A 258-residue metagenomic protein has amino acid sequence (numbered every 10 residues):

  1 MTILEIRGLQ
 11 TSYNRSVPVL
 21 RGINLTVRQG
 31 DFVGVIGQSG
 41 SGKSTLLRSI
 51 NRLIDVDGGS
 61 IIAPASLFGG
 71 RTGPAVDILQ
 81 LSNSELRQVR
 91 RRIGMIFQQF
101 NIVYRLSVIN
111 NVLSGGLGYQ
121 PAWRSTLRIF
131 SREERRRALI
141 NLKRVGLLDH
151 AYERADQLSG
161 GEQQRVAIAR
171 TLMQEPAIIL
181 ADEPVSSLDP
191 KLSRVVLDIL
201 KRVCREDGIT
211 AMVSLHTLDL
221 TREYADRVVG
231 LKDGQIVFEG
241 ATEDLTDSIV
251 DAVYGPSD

Functional and structural regions predicted by a protein language model:
I36-Q38: The feature captures the beta-strand-to-loop junction immediately N-terminal to the Walker
N51: Helix-to-loop junction immediately C-terminal to a conserved catalytic motif
S60-Q88, S131: ABC ATPase NBD Q-loop/coupling interface
D77, Q120, R124-D149: Conserved ABC ATPase "signature" region
R154-L158, E162: Conserved ABC ATPase signature
E175: Conserved catalytic motifs of ABC-family nucleotide-binding domains
I179-D182: Catalytic Walker B motif of ABC-type/P-loop ATPase nucleotide-binding domains
